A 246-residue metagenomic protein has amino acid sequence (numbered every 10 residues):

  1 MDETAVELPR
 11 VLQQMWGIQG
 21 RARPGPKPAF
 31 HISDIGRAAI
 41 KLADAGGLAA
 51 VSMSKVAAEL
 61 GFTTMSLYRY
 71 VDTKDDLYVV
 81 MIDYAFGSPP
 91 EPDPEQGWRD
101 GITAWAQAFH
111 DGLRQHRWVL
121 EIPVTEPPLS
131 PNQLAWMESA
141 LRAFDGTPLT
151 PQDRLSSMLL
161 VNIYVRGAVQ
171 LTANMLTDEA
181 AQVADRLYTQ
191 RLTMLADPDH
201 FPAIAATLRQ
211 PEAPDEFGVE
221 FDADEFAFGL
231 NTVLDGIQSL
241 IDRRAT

Functional and structural regions predicted by a protein language model:
M1-A29, A203-E212, A245-T246: N-terminal intrinsically disordered/low-complexity leader segments
D2-E3, V183-T246: A structured, mid-to-C-terminal "fold-capping" secondary-structure block
S33-K41, D76-E91, A104-A108, A135-S139: Alpha-helical structural segments
D34, A38, L42-D76: Helix-turn-helix
A38-G46, Y84, S88, G101 (+5 more regions): Solvent-exposed, amphipathic alpha-helical segments
I82, H110-N132, E138-S139, Q170 (+2 more regions): Amphipathic alpha-helical segments used for helix-helix packing
P90-A135, P151-Q152, M158-V161: Hydrophobic alpha-helical connector segments
W136-Q190, T207, I237-L240: Hydrophobic alpha-helical bundle segments that form small-molecule/ligand-binding pockets
